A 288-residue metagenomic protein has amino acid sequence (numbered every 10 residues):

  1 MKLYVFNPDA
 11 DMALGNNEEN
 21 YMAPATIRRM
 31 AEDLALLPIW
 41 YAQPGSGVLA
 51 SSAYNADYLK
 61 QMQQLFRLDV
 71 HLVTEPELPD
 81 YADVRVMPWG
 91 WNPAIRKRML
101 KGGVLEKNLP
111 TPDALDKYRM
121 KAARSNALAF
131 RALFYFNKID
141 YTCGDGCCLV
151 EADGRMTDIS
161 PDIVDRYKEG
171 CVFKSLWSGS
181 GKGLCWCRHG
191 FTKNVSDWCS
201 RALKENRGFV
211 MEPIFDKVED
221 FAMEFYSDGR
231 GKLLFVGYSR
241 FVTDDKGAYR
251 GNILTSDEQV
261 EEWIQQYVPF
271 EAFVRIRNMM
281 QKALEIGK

Functional and structural regions predicted by a protein language model:
M1-G47: N-terminal-proximal low-complexity accessory segments that begin disordered and transition into the first
D9-M12, A53-D57, G90-K97, W177-G181 (+1 more regions): Gly/Ser/Thr-rich loops at beta-strand to alpha-helix junctions that form or flank small-molecule/cofactor-binding
P24-L36, R124-L133, M156-D158, T192-D197 (+1 more regions): Well-ordered, non-membrane alpha-helical segments in soluble/globular domains
I27-Q43, L49-D158: Conserved N-proximal alpha/beta basic substrate-recognition cap immediately N-terminal to, or forming the N-lobe
C147-C185: A charged, amphipathic alpha-helical module
G170-V195, A222, D245-I264: Glycine-rich phosphate-binding loop of ATP-grasp-fold ATP-dependent ligases
V195-A248: Phosphate-binding site of ATP-dependent enzymes
S227-G287: ATP-dependent carboxylate/phosphate-activation module, predominantly the ATP-grasp catalytic core and closely related
